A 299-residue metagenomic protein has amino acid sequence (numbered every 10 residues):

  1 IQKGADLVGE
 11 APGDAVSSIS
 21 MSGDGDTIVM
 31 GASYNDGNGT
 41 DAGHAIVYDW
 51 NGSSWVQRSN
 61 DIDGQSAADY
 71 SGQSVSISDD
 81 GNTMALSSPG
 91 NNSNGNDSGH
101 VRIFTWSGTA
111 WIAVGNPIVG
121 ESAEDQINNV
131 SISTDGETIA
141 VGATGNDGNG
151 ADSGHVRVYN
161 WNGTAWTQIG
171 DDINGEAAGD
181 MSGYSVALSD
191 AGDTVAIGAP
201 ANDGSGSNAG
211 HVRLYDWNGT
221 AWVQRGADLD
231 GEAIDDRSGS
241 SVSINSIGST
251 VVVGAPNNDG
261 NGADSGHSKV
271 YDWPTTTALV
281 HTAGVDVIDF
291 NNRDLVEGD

Functional and structural regions predicted by a protein language model:
I1-T276: Conserved beta-strand/short-helix segments that make up beta-rich extracellular adhesion/recognition modules
T275-D299: Acidic, glycine-rich low-complexity segments
